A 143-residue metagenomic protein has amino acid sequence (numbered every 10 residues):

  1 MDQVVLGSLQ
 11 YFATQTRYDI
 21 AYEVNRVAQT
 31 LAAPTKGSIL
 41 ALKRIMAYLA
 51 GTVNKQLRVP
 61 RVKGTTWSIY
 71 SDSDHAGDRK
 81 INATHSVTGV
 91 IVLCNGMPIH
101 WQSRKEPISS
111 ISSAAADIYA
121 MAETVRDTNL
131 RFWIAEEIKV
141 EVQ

Functional and structural regions predicted by a protein language model:
M1-Q143: Divalent metal-binding acidic/histidine catalytic loops
